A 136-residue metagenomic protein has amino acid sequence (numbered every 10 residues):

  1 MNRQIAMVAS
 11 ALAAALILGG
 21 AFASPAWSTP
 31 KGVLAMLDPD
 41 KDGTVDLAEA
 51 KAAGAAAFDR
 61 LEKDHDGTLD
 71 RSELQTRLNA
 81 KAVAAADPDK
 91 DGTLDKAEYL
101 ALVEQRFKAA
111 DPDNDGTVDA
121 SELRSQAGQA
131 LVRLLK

Functional and structural regions predicted by a protein language model:
M1-L12: Bacterial N-terminal signal peptides that target proteins for export
L16-S24: C-terminal segment of classical bacterial N-terminal signal peptides
A26-T44: Short N-terminal segments immediately surrounding and downstream of signal-peptide cleavage
A35-M36, D59-R60, A84-A85, A109 (+1 more regions): Short beta-strand elements of solenoid repeat domains
D38, D42, E62-D66, D87-D91 (+1 more regions): Acidic carboxylate motifs that coordinate Ca2+ or other divalent cations, activating on Asp/Glu
G43-L47, G67-R71, G92-K96, G116-V118: Glycine-aliphatic tripeptides that mark coil-to-beta-strand junctions in extracellular and membrane proteins
E49-A56, R71-K81, A97-Q105, A120-A130: Amphipathic regulatory helices of Ca2+-sensor modules
P112-S121, A130-K136: Short, Lys/Arg-rich, disordered C-terminal segments of secreted/exported proteins that correspond to mature bioactive
